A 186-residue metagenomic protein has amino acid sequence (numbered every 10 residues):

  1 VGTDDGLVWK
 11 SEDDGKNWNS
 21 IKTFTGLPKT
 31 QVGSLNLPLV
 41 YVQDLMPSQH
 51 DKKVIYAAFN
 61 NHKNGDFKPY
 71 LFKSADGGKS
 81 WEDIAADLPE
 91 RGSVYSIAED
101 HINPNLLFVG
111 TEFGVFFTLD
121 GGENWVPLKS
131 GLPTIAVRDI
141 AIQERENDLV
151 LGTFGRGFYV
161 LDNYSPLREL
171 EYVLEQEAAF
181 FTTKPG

Functional and structural regions predicted by a protein language model:
V1-G186: Beta-propeller blade termini and top-face loops
